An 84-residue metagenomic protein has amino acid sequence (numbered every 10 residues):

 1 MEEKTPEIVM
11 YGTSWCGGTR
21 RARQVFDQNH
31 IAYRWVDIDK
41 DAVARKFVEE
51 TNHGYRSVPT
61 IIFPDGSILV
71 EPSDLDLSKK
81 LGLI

Functional and structural regions predicted by a protein language model:
M1-I31: Local sequence-structure signature of Cys/Sec-based thiol-disulfide redox active-site neighborhoods
K4, Y55-R56: Short loop/turn elements that form and flank the Walker-type P-loop nucleotide-binding site in RecA-like NTPase cores
G17, A42-V43, D76: Short alpha-helical
R34: Rossmann-like NAD(H)/NADP(H) cofactor-binding core
D37-Y55, S67, G82-L83: Thioredoxin-like thiol-disulfide oxidoreductase module
F63-I84: Non-catalytic, surface beta->alpha helical segment in thiol-disulfide oxidoreductase systems
